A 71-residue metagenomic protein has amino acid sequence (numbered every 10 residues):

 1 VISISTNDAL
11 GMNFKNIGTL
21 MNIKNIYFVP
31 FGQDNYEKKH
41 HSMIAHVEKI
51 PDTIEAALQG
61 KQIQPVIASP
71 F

Functional and structural regions predicted by a protein language model:
V1-N13: Helix-loop-strand module that forms the ligand-binding subsite of alpha/beta enzymes
N13-F14, H40: Conserved strand-to-helix beginnings and helix N-cap segments that scaffold or border functional pockets
I17: Glycine/threonine-rich phosphate-binding loop and adjacent beta-strand/alpha-helix elements that clamp
N25-F71: Glycine-rich phosphate/pyrophosphate-binding loop and the adjoining helix
